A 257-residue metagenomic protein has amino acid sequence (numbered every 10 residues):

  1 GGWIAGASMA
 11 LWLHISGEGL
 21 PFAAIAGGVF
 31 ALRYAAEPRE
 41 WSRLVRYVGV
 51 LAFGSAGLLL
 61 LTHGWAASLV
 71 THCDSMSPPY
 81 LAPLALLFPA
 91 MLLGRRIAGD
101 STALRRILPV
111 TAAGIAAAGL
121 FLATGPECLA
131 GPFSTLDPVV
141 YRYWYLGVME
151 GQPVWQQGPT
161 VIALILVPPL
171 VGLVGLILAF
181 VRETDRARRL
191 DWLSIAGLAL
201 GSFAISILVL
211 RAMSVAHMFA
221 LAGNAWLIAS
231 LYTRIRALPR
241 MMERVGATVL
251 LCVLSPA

Functional and structural regions predicted by a protein language model:
G1, A26-Y34, F88-L92, V171-V181 (+2 more regions): Transmembrane alpha-helices and membrane-interface helical segments of multi-pass integral membrane enzymes
G1-A10, E40-G57, L190-L200: Short hydrophobic alpha-helices at membrane interfaces in multi-pass membrane enzymes
L13-H14, E18-I25, V48-G49, C73-P89 (+5 more regions): Alpha-helical transmembrane segments of polytopic membrane proteins
F22-I107, I228-A237: Perimembrane helix-loop-helix junctions
P38-R46, S101-V110, P126-E127, S134 (+1 more regions): Membrane-interface helix-loop-helix junctions at transmembrane boundaries of multi-pass membrane enzymes, predominantly
L61-S75, P132-L164: Juxtamembrane membrane-water interface segments that cap and precede transmembrane helices
F88-G99, G114-L120, L166-R186: Hydrophobic, aromatic-rich transmembrane alpha-helices and their immediate juxtamembrane boundary segments
P109-I115, L231-A257: Signature aromatic-anchored transmembrane alpha helix within multi-pass, membrane-resident enzymes that catalyze glycan
